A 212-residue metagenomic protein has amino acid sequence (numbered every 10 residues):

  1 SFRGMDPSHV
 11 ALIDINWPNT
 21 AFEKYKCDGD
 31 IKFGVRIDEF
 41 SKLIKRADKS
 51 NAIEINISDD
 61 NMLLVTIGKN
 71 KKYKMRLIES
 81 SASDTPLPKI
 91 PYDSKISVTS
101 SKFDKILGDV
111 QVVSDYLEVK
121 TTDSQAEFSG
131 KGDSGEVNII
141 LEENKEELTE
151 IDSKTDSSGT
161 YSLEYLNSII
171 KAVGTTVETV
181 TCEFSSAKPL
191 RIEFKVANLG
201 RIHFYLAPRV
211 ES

Functional and structural regions predicted by a protein language model:
S1-V112, K120-S212: DNA polymerase sliding clamps and clamp-related checkpoint/processivity subunits
L117: Polyanion-binding surfaces on beta-sheet-dominated domains and ring/shell assemblies
